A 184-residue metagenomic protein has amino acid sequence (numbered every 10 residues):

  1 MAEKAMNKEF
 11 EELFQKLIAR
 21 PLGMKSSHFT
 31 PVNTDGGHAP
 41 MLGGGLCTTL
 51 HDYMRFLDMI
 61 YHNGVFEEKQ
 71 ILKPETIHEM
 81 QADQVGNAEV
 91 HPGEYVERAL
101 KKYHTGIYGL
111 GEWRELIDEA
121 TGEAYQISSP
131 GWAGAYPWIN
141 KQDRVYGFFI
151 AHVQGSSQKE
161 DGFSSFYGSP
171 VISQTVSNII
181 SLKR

Functional and structural regions predicted by a protein language model:
M1-I18, D52-N63, D143-F148: Alpha-helical scaffold elements that line and support the substrate/ligand-binding pocket of soluble hydrolases
M1-K4, M41-G44, F66-E67: Second-shell loop/turn segments in exported
A5-T30, K69-P74: Short, well-structured active-site flanking segments
E11, Q15, L50, M54-L57 (+3 more regions): Extracytoplasmic/secreted envelope proteins and their assembly/folding machinery, especially bacterial periplasmic
K25-H51, A82-Y146: Active-site Gly/Thr loop motif
Q70-P74, H78-E79, V90: A penicillin-recognizing enzyme superfamily signal
V85-Y95, I117, S156-R184: Short, gly/Ser/Thr-rich active-site loops of penicillin-recognizing serine hydrolases
R144-S157, D161: Short, well-ordered beta-strand elements
